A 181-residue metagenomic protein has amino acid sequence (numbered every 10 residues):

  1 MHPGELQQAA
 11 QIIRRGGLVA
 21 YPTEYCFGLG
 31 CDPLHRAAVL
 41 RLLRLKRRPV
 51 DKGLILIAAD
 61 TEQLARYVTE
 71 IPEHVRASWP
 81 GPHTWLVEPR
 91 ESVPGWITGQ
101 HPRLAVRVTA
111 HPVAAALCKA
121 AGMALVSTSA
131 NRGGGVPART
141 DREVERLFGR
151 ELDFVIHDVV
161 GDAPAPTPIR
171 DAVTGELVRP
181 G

Functional and structural regions predicted by a protein language model:
M1-G181: Active-site-adjacent structural elements in enzyme catalytic cores
